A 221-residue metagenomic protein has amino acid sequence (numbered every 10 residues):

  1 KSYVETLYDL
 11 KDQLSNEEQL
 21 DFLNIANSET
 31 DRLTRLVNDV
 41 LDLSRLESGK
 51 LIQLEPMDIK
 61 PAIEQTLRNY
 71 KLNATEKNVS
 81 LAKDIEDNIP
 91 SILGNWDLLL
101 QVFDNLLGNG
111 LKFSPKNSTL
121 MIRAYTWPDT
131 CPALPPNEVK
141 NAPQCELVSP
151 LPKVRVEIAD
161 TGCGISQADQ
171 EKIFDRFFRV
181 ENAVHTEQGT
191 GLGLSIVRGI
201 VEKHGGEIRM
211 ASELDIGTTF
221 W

Functional and structural regions predicted by a protein language model:
E17, S48-M57, P61, A82 (+1 more regions): Short flexible loop/turn segments at helix-to-beta-strand junctions within the C-terminal catalytic HATPase_c
S28-L33: Short alpha-helical segment of the dimerization/phosphotransfer core of two-component systems
E55-D58, T75, S80-P90, Y125-W127: Conserved catalytic submotifs in the C-terminal HATPase_c
I59, G164-K172: Short helix N-cap motif at coil->helix boundaries in the Bergerat
G110-L111: Short helix-loop "hinge" at the ATP-lid/N-box region of the Bergerat-fold HATPase_c
N117-D129: Short beta-strand/loop element within the Bergerat-fold HATPase_c
